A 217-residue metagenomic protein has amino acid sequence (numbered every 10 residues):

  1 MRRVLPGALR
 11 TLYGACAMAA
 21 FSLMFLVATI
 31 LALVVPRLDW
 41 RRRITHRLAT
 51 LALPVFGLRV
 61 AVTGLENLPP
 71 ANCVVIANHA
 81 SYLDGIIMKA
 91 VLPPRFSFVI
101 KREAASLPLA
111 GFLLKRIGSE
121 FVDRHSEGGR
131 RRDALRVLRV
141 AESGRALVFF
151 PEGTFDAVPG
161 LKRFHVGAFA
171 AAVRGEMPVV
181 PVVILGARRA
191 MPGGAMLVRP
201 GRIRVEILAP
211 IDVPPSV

Functional and structural regions predicted by a protein language model:
R2-A61, F112-I117: A transmembrane-helix-recognition feature enriched in membrane-embedded lipid enzymes and envelope glyco-/phospholipid
R10-A17, T45-I100: Conserved H-X4-D acyltransferase segment
A52-P54, V75-I76, R124-G128, A157-P159: Short, flexible loop segments at the rims of nucleotide/cofactor-binding pockets, characterized by
R59, S97, E120, A146 (+1 more regions): Residue-level detector of anion-binding/catalytic polar loops
V62, E120-D123, V213: Short acidic-hydrophobic, aromatic-tinged amphipathic segments that line or gate anion-handling sites
N67, L109-F112, S143-V148, A157-V217: A cross-family acyltransferase "interaction/gating" segment
H79-Y82, E152-D156: Short glycine-rich anion-binding loops that position phosphate/pyrophosphate groups of nucleotides and phosphorylated
S81-R139: Membrane-embedded segments
